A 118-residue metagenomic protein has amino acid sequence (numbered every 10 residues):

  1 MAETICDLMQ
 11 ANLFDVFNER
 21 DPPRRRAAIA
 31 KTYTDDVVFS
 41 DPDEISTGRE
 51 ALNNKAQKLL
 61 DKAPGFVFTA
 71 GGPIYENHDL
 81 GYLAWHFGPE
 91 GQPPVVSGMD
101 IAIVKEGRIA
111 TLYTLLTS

Functional and structural regions predicted by a protein language model:
A2-T32: Short acidic-aromatic low-complexity motifs
T4, L59-S118: A beta-strand edge to alpha-helix "cap/lid" segment located at domain peripheries
C6, R26-H78: A solvent-exposed, acidic/Ser-Thr-rich amphipathic alpha-helical stretch
M9-L13, A56, Y113: A generic alpha-helix structural signal
F14, V37-V38, T117: A broad detector of the eukaryotic-type serine/threonine protein kinase catalytic domain
D15, E19, P42, M99: Short, flexible active-site loop motifs that bind/organize anionic cofactors or intermediates
